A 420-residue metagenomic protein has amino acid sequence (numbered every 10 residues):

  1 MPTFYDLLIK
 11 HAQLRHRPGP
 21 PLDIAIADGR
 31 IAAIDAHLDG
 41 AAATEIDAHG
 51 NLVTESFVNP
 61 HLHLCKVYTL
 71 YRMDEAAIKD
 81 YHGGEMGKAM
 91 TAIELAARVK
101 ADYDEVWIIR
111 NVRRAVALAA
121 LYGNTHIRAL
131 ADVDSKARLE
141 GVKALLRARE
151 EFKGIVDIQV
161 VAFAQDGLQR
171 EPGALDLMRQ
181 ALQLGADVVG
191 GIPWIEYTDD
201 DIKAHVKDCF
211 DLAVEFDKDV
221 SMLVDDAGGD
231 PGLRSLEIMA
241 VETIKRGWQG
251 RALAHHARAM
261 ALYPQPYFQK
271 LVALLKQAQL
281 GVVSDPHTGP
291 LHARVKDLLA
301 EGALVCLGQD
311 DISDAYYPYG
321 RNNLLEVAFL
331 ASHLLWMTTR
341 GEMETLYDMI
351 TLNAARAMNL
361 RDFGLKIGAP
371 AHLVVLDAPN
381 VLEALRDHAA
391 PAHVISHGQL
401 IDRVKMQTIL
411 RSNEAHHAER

Functional and structural regions predicted by a protein language model:
M1-G40, H49, V381: N-terminal metal-binding scaffold of metallo-dependent hydrolase/deaminase domains
P2-H11, D39-M86: Replace "His-x-His-based motif
A12, G29, G50, H61 (+11 more regions): Divalent metal-coordination and catalytic microenvironments
Y68-I108, V188, S235-L253, L271 (+2 more regions): Active-site gating loops and adjacent loop-to-helix segments of metal-dependent hydrolytic enzymes
Y71-L130, K143-E151, L177-Q183: Alpha-helical scaffold segments that flank or form the walls of functional sites
Q159-A174, Q183-A293: Active-site core of metal-dependent hydrolases
I238-A252, K296-L376, I395: His/Asp/Glu-enriched, well-ordered alpha-helical/loop segment that forms or immediately abuts the divalent-metal
I367-R420: C-terminal cap of metal-dependent C-N hydrolases
